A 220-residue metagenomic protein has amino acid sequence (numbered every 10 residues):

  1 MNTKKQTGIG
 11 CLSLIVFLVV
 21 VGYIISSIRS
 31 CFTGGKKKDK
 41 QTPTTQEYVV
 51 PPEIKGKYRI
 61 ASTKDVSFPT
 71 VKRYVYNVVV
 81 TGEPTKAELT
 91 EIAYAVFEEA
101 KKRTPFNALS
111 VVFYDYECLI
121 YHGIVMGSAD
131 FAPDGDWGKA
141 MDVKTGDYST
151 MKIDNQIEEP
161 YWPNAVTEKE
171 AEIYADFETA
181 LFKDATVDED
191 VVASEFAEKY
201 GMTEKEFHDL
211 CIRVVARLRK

Functional and structural regions predicted by a protein language model:
M1-K57, F68-V71, E83-P84, Q156-V191 (+3 more regions): N-terminal Sec-dependent export signals
I25, S62, K72-Y74, K101: Residue-level signal for functionally critical sites in structured catalytic/ligand-binding pockets
K55, V71-R73, T104-A108: Extracytoplasmic
I60-A61, G138: Charged, structured surface patches that assemble and position nucleic-acid processing machinery
V66-R73, G123, G127: His-enriched metal-coordination microenvironments in redox/metal-binding proteins
N77-D136, D142-K152, Q156-K169, Y174-D176 (+3 more regions): Mature extracytoplasmic domains of secretory-pathway proteins
